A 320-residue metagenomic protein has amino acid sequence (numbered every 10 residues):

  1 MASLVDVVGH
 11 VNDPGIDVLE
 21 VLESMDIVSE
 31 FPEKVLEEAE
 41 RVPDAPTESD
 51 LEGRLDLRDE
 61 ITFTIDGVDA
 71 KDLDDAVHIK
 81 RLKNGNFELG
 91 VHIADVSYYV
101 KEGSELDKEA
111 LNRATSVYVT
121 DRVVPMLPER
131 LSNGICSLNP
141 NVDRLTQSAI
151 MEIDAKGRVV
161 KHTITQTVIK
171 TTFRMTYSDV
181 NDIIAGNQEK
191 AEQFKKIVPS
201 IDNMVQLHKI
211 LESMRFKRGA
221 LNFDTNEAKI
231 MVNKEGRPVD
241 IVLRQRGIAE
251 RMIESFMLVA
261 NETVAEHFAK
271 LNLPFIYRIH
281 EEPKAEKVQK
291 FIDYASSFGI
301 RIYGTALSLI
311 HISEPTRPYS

Functional and structural regions predicted by a protein language model:
M1-D13: OB-fold/S1-family single-stranded nucleic acid-binding modules
P14, V18-I27, K34-L309, S313: Electropositive polyanion-binding surfaces
I312-S320: A short, hydrophobic C-terminal helix/tail in secreted or cell-surface proteins
